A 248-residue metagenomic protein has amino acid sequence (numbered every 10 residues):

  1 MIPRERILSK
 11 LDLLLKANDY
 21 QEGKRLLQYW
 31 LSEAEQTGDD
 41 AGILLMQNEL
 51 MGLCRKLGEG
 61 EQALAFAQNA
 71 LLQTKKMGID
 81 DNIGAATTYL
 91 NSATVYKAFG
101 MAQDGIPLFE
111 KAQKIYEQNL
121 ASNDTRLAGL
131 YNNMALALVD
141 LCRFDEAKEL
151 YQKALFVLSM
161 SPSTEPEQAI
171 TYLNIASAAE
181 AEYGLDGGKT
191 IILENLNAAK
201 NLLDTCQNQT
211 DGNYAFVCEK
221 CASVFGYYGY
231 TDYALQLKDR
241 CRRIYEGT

Functional and structural regions predicted by a protein language model:
E5-Q36, G52, K56: Alpha-helical segment of the N-proximal tetratricopeptide repeat
L8-K16, G42-K56, A67, I83-A98 (+3 more regions): Conserved alpha-helical positions within TPR/SEL1-like repeat arrays
L31-E33, L71-K76, Q113-Q118, L155-M160 (+2 more regions): Amphipathic alpha-helical segments of tetratricopeptide repeats
Q36-D39, K76-D80, Q118-S122, M160-T164 (+2 more regions): Short coil/turn linkers that connect adjacent helices within long alpha-helical scaffolds, especially alpha-solenoid
G78, L120, S161-P162, A176 (+4 more regions): Short coil/turn linking the two alpha-helices of tandem helical-hairpin repeats
